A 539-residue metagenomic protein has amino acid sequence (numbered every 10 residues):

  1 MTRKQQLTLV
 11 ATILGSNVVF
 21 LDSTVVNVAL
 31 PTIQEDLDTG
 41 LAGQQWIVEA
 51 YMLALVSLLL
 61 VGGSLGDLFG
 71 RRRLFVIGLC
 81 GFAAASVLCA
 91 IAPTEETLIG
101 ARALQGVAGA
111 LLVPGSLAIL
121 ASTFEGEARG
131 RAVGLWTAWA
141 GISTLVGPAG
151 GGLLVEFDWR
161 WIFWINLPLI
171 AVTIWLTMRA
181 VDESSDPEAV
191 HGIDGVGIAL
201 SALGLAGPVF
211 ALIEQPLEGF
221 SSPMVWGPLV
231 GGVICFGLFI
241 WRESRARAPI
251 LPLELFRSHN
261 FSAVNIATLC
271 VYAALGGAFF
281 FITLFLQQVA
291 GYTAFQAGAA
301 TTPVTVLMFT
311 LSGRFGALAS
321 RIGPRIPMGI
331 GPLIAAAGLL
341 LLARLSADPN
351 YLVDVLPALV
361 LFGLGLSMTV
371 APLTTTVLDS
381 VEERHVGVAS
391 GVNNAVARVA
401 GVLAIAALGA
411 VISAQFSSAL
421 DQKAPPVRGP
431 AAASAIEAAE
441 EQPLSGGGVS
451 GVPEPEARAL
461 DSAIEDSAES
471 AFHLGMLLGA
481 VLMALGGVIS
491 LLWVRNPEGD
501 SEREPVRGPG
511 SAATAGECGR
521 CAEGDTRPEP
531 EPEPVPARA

Functional and structural regions predicted by a protein language model:
M1-R179, F315, I322, L340-A343 (+1 more regions): Transmembrane-helix bundle of Major Facilitator Superfamily
Q6-L55, V196-G197, V209-F210, S221-V388 (+1 more regions): Transmembrane core module of solute transporters
V10, G70-L79, E95-T97, G115-S116 (+5 more regions): C-terminal module of multi-pass small-molecule transporters
D38, L68, I91-A92, T123-G126 (+8 more regions): Helix-loop interface residues and adjacent transmembrane-helix termini in multi-pass membrane transporters, primarily
G43, E96-L104, F157-W164, G192-D194 (+2 more regions): Interfacial loop-to-helix junctions that mark the boundaries of transmembrane helices in multi-pass membrane
W159-I198, R247, R257: Conserved aromatic/hydrophobic "specificity hotspots" at molecular recognition or selectivity sites
P168-D186, G204-E214, G231-R245, I489-V494: C-terminal membrane-cytosol helix-exit motif in multi-pass small-molecule transporters
V172, T376, V396-V494, D500-D525 (+2 more regions): Hydrophobic transmembrane architecture of multi-pass small-molecule transporters
